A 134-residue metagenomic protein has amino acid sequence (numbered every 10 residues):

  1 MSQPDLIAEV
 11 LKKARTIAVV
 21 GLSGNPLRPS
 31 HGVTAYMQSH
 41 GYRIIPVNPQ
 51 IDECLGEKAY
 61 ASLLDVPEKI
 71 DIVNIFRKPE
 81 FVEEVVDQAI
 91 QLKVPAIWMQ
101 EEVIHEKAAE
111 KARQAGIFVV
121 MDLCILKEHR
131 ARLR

Functional and structural regions predicted by a protein language model:
M1-K13: Short N-terminal or domain-adjacent regulatory/targeting segments
M1-Q3, E53-E68, I72-E84: Glycine-rich, highly charged phosphate/nucleotide-binding loops
I17-V20: Conserved beta-strand elements of the Class I
S23-R28, T34-L55: NAD(P)-binding Rossmann-fold cofactor-contacting core
P67, E106-K127: Short acidic, glycine/proline-enriched helix-loop-strand junctions
A89-A112: ADP-ribose/adenylate-binding Rossmann-like module
E128-R134: A charged, well-structured terminal subsegment
